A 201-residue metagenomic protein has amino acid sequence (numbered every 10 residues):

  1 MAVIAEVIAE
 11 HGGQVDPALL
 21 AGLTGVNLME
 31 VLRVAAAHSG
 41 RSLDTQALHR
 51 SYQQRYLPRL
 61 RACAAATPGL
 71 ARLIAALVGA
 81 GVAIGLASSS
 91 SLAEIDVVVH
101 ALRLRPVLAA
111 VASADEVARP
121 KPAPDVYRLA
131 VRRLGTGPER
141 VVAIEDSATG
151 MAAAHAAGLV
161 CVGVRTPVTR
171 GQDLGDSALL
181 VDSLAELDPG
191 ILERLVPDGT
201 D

Functional and structural regions predicted by a protein language model:
M1-A80: N-terminal helical cap/lid subdomain that shapes the substrate entry/recognition surface in HAD-like hydrolases
A71, A75-V78, V82, L92-D201: Asp-based, Mg2+/Mn2+-dependent phosphohydrolase catalytic module
S88-S90: Conserved phosphate-coupling serine/threonine residues in phosphotransfer and NTP-handling enzymes
